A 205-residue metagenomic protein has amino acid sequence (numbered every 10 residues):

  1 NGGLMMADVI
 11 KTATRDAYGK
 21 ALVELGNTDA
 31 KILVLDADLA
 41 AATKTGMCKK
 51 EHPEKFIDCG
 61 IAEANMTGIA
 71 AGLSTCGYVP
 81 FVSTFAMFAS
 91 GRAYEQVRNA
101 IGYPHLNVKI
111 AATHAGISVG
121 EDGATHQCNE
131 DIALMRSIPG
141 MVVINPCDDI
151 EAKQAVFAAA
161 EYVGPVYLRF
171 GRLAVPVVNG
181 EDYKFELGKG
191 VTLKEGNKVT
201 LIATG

Functional and structural regions predicted by a protein language model:
G2-R169, A174-V175, K184-L187: Thiamine diphosphate
G77, K194-G205: Short, acidic loop-beta-alpha module within alpha/beta folds
R136, L193-K194: Short, flexible turn/loop "capping" segments at secondary-structure junctions
V178-G180: A short, charged helix-loop
